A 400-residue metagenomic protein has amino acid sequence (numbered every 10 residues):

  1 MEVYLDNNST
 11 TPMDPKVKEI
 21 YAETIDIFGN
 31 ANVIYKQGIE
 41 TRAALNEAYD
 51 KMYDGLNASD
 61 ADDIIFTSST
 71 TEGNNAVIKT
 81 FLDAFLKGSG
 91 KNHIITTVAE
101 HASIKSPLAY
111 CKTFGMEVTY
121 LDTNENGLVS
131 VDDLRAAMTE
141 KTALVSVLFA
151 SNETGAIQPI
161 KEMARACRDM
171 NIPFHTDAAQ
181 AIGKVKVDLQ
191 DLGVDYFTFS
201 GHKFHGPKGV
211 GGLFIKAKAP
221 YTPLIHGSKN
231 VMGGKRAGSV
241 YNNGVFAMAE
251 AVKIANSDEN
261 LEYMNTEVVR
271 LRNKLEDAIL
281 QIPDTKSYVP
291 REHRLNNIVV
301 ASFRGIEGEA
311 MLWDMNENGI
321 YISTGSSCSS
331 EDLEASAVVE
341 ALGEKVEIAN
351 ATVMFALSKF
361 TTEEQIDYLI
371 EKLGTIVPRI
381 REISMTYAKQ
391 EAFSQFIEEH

Functional and structural regions predicted by a protein language model:
M1-H400: Pyridoxal 5′-phosphate
